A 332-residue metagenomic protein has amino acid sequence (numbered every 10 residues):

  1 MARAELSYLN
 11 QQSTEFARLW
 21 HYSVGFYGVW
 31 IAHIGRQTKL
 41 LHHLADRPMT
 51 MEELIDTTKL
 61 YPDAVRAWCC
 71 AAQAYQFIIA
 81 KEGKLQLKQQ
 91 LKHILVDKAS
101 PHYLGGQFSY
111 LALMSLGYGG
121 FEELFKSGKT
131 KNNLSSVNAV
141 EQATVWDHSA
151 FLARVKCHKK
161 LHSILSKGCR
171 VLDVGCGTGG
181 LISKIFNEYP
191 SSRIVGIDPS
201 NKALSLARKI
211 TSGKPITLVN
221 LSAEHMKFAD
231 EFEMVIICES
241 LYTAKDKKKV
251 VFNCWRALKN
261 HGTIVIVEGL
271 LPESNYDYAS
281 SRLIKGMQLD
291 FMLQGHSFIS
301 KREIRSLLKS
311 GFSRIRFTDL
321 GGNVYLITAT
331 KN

Functional and structural regions predicted by a protein language model:
Y22-F26, A71-C169: Conserved Class I S-adenosyl-L-methionine-dependent methyltransferase catalytic core
G35, H43-T50: Short capping segments at the starts of secondary-structure elements
I182-E224: Class I SAM-dependent methyltransferase SAM/SAH-binding core
E224-V235: A short acidic, Gly/Pro-enriched loop at the edge of an enzyme's catalytic core that lines a small-molecule cofactor
E233-D246: A short SAM/SAH-binding and catalytic strip from SAM-dependent methyltransferases
K248-N260: A short glycine-rich, Lys/Arg-flanked "PGG" loop and its adjoining helix->strand segment in the class I
V267-S310, I315-F317: C-terminal alpha-helical "lid/dimerization" subdomain adjacent to the S-adenosyl-L-methionine
G311-N332: Core SAM-dependent methyltransferase catalytic element
